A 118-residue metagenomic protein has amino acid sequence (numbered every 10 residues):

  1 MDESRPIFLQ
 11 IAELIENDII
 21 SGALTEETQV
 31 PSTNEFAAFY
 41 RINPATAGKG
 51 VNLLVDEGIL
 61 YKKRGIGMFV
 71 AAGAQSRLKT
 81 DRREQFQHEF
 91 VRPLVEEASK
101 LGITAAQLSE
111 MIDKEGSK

Functional and structural regions predicted by a protein language model:
M1-V30, N34-E35, K79-D81, Q85-K118: Extreme N-terminal segment that seeds HTH/winged-HTH DNA-binding domains in transcriptional regulators
L9, A45-A47, R64, V95: Hydrophobic alpha-helical segments
A23-L24, T28, D56-G65, A71-A72: Beta-hairpin "wing" of winged helix-turn-helix
Q29-Y61: N-terminal helix-turn-helix
L53-E57, G73, A106-L108: Short alpha-helical linear motifs
K63-Q85: Short, charge-rich, low-complexity interaction segments located in flexible loops at or near secondary-structure
